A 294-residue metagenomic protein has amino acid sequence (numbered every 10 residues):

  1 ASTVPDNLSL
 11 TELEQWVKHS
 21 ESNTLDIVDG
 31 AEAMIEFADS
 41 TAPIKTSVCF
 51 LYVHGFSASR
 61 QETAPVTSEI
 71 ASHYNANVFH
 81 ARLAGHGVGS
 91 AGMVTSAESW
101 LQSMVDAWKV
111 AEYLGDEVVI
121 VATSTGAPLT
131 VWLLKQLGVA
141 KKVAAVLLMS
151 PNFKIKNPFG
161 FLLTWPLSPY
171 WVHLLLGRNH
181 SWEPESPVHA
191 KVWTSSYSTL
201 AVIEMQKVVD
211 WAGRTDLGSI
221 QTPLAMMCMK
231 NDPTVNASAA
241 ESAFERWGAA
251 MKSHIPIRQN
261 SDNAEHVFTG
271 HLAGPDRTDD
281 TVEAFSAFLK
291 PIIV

Functional and structural regions predicted by a protein language model:
D26-H86: Short, surface-exposed "cap/lid" segments of acyl-processing enzymes
P65-V66, T222, V235-R246: Short alpha-helix in the alpha/beta-hydrolase fold that links the catalytic acid
V88-L114: Catalytic nucleophile-loop/oxyanion-hole region of alpha/beta-hydrolase and closely related hydrolase-like folds
V121-T130: Gly/Ala-rich beta-loop-alpha elbow adjacent to hydrolase catalytic centers
L147-P158: Active-site nucleophile loop of the alpha/beta-hydrolase fold
I220, M226-C228, D232: Short beta-strand/loop motif that positions the catalytic acidic residue of the alpha/beta-hydrolase fold
W247-G270: Catalytic histidine neighborhood in serine/cysteine hydrolases with alpha/beta-hydrolase-type architecture
D262-V294: Catalytic active-site module of serine/aspartate enzymes centered on a nucleophile-bearing elbow/loop
